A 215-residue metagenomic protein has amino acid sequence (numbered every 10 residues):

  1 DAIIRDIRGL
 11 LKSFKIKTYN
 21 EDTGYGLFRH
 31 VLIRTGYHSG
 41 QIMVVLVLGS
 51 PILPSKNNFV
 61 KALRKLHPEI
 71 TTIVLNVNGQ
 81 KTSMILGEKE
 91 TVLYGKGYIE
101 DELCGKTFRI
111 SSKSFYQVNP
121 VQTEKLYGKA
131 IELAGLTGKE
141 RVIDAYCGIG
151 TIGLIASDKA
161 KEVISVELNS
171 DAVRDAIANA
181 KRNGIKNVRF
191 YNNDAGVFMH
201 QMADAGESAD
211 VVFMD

Functional and structural regions predicted by a protein language model:
D1-N20, I33, H38, L53: Extended interfacial segments that mediate partner engagement and assembly in macromolecular machines
K17-Y25, V142: Short helix/loop segment immediately N-terminal to the Walker
R29: RNA-binding accessory domains that recognize and position tRNA/RNA substrates
I33, G40-G49, T107-S111, V211: Short, aliphatic-rich beta-strand segments
T35, L48-S50, V77-G79: Non-catalytic surface loops within mature trypsin-like serine protease
Y37-G40, E69: Short flexible coil/turn linkers enriched for glycine and charged/polar residues that connect secondary-structure
S55-D215: Rossmann-like S-adenosyl-L-methionine
